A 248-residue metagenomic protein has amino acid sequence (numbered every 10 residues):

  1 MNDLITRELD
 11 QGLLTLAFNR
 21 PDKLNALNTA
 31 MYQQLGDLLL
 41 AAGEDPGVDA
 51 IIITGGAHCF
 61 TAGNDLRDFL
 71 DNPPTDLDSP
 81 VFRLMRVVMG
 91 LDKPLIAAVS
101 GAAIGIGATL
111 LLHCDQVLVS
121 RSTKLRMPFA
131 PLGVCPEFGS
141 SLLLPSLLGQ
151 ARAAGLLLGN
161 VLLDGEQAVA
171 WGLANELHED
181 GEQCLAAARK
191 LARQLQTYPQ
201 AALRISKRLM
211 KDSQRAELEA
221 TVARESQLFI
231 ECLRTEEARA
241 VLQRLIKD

Functional and structural regions predicted by a protein language model:
M1-T54: Conserved CoA-thioester-binding segment of acyl-CoA-metabolizing enzymes
L40, G47, G55-G90, A103 (+1 more regions): Glycine- (often His-adjacent) and acidic-residue-rich active-site loop that binds/positions the CoA thioester
A57, V87-P136, L162: Glycine-rich beta-to-alpha active-site loop
G63-N64, L144, R152-V161: Short helix- or helix-capping micro-motifs that position conserved polar/aromatic residues at function-defining sites
Q116, G155, G159-V161, Q167 (+1 more regions): Well-ordered beta-strand positions
L118-T123, A174-A223, Q227, E231 (+2 more regions): C-terminal long alpha-helix characteristic of the crotonase
